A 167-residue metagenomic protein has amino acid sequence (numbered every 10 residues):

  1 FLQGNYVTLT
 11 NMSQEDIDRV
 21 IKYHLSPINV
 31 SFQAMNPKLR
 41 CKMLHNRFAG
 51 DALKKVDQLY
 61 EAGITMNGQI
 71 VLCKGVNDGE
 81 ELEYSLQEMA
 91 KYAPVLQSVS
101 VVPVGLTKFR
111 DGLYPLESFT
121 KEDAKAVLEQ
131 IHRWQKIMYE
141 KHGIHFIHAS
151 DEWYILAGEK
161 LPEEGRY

Functional and structural regions predicted by a protein language model:
F1-V95, L106-R133: Conserved Radical SAM active-site core
V76, L96-E122, H142-R166: Flexible glycine/acidic-rich beta-alpha junction loops that bind and position SAM and/or redox cofactors in anaerobic
